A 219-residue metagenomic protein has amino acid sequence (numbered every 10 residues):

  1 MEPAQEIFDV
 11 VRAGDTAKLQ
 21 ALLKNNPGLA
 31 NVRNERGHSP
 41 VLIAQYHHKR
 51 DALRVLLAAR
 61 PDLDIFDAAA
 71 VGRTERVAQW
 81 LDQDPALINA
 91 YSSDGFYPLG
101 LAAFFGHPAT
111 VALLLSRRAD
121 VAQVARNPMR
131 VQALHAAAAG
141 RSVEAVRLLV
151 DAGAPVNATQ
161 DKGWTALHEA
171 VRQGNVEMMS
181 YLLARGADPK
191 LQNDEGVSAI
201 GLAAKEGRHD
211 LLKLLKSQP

Functional and structural regions predicted by a protein language model:
M1-E6, L53-D67, Q83, A152 (+3 more regions): Ankyrin-repeat-protein effector appendages
E2-I7, R33-S39, D62-D67, A90-P98 (+3 more regions): Ankyrin-repeat boundary/"N-cap" motif
E2-R33, G72-Y91, P98: N-terminal segments that cap or nucleate solenoid repeat domains
D9-G14, I43-K49, D67-R73, L101-H107 (+3 more regions): Ankyrin repeat A-helix N-terminal signature
K18, D51-A52, R76, A109-T110 (+3 more regions): Conserved ankyrin/ankyrin-like repeat signature
L23-G28, V55-P61, L81-A86, A112-D120 (+3 more regions): Ankyrin repeat domain, specifically the short helix-to-loop turn at the C-terminus of the second helix of each repeat
Q123-D151: Alpha-helical adaptor scaffolds
N157-S198: Ankyrin-repeat and related helical/solenoid repeat scaffolds used for protein-protein interactions
